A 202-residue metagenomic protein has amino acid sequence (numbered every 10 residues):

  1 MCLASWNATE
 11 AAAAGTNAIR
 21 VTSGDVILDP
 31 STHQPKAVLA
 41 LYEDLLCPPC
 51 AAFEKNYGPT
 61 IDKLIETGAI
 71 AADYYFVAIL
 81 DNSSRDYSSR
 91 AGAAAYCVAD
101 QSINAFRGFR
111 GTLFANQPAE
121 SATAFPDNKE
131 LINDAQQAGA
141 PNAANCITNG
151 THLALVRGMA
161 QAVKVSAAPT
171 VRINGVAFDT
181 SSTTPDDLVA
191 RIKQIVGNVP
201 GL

Functional and structural regions predicted by a protein language model:
M1-A11, N133-L202: C-terminal cap of thioredoxin/glutaredoxin-like
M1-S83, V163, Q194-L202: Extracytoplasmic thiol/disulfide redox context detector
L39, S89, Q137-G139: Secretory-pathway extracellular proteins and peptide precursors enriched for disulfide-bonded cysteines
A40, S121, F178: Short, flexible active-site loop motifs that bind/organize anionic cofactors or intermediates
A52, N56-T60, S89-A93, A105-G108 (+6 more regions): Extracytoplasmic/secreted proteins, especially bacterial periplasmic and envelope-associated proteins
A52-K55, D62-A69, A99-I103, G111-A119 (+4 more regions): Sec-exported extracytoplasmic/periplasmic mature domains
L64-V98, I103-N133: Structural microenvironment flanking redox-active thiols in thiol-disulfide oxidoreductases
